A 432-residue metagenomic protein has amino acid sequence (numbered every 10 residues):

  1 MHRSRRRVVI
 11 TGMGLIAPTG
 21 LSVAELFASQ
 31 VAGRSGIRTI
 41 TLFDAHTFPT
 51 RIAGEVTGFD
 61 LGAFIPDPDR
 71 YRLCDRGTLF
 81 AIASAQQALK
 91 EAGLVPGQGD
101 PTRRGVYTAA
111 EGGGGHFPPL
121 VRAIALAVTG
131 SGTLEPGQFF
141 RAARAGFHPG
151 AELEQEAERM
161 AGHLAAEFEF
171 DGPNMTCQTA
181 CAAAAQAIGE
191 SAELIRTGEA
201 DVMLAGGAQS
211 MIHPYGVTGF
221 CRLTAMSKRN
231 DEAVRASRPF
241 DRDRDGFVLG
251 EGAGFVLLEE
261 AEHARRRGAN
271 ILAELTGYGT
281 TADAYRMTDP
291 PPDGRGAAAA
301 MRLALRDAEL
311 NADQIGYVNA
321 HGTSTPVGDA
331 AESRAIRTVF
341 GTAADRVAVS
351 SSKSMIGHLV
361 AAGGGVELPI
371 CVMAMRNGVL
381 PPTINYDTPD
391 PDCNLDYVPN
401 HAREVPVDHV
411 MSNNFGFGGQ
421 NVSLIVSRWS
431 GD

Functional and structural regions predicted by a protein language model:
M1-I10, P96-P101, A308-Q314, D345 (+1 more regions): Flexible, low-complexity linker/loop segments at domain and module junctions
M1-R70, A92, E262-L272, P369-T383 (+1 more regions): ACP-dependent fatty acid/polyketide chain-elongation machinery
R7-T11, R34, R38, D231-A308 (+2 more regions): Condensing-enzyme catalytic core mediating Claisen C-C bond formation in acyl metabolism
I10, E25, V31-Q178, A208-V217 (+1 more regions): Conserved beta-ketoacyl condensing-enzyme motif
G12, Q30, A85, V106 (+10 more regions): Conserved small-residue
A81-A92, M160, E259-A261, G294-E309 (+4 more regions): Short, well-ordered amphipathic alpha-helical segments that serve as non-catalytic structural scaffolds within diverse
A81-L94, A157-F168, N174-Q209, V248-A269 (+2 more regions): Active-site-proximal alpha-helical scaffold in enzymes
E199-D245, Y278-P292, G322-D329, R346-D396: Acyl-CoA/ACP chain-elongation machinery
